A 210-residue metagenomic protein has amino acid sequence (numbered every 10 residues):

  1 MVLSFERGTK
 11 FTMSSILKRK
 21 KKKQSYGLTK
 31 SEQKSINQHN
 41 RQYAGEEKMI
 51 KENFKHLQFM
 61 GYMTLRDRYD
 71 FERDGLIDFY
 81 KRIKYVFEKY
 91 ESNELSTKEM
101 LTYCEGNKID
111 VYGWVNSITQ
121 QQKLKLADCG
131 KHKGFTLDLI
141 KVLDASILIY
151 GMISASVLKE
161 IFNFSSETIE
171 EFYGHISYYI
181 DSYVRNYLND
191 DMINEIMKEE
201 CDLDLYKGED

Functional and structural regions predicted by a protein language model:
S4-T64, N93-E160, N186-D210: Intrinsic disorder/low-complexity detector
K55-L65, R73, Y80-Y90: N-terminal low-complexity, charged segments
F79-E88, F172-D181: Amphipathic alpha-helical segments that form the core helices of the histone-fold
